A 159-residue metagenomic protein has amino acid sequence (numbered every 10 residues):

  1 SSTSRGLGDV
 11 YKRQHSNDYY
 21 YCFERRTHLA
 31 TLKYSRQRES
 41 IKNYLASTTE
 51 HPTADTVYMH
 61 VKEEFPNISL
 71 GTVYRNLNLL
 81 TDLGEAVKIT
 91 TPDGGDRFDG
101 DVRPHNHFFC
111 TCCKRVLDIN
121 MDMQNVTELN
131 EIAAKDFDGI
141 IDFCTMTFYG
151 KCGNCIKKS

Functional and structural regions predicted by a protein language model:
S1-Q14: Single conserved hydrophobic/aromatic residue that forms the stacking wall/gate of nucleotide- or nucleobase-binding
Y20-K42: Short alpha-helical segments that sit at the start of domains
Y44-S47, D142: Extended interfacial segments that mediate partner engagement and assembly in macromolecular machines
S47-T53: Short capping segments at the starts of secondary-structure elements
T56-P66: DNA-recognition alpha helix
S69-L70: Short coil turns linking two alpha-helices in DNA-binding domains
V73-L83: Basic amphipathic alpha-helical segments that dock to polyanions
V87-K88, P92-S159: Non-DNA-binding regulatory cores of transcription-related proteins, predominantly C-terminal effector-binding
